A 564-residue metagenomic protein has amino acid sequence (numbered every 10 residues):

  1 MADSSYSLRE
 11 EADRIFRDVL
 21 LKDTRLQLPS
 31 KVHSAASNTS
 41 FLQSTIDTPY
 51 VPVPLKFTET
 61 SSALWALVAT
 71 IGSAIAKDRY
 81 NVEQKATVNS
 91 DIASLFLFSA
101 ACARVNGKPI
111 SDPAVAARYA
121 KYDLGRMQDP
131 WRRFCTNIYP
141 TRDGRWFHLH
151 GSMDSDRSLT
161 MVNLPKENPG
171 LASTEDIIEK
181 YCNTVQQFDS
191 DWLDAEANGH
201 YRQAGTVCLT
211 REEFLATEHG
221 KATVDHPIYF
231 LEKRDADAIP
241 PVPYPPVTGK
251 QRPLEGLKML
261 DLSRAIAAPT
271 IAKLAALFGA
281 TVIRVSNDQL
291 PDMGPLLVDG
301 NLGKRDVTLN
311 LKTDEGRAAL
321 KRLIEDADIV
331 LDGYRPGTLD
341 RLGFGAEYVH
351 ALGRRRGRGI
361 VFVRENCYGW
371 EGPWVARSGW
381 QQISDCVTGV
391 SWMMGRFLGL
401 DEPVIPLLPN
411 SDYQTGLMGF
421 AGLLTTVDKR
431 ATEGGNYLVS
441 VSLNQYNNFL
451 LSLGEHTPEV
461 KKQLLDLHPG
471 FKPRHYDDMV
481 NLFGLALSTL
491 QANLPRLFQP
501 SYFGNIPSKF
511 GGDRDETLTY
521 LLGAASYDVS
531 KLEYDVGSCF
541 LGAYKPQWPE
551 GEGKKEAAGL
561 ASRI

Functional and structural regions predicted by a protein language model:
M1-Q289, V349-A351, R356-V363, Q414 (+1 more regions): Acyl-CoA thioester-binding alpha/beta core of soluble enzymes
L42-V51, T388-L407: The feature captures the short pre-catalytic strand/loop hairpin that immediately precedes and shapes the active-site
A267-A268, L290-M293, T338-R341, G369-G372 (+1 more regions): Flexible loop/turn segments at secondary-structure boundaries
G279, G303-K304, A327, W380: Short, well-ordered alpha-helix to beta-strand connector turns
A280, R284-L311, E315, A319: Glycine-rich phosphate-binding loop and adjoining beta1-alpha1-beta2 segment of Rossmann-like nucleotide-binding folds
R305-R355: A structured beta-alpha segment of the ubiquitous adenosine-cofactor-binding alpha/beta core
R341-W392: Rossmann-fold NAD(P)-binding glycine/threonine-rich loop
